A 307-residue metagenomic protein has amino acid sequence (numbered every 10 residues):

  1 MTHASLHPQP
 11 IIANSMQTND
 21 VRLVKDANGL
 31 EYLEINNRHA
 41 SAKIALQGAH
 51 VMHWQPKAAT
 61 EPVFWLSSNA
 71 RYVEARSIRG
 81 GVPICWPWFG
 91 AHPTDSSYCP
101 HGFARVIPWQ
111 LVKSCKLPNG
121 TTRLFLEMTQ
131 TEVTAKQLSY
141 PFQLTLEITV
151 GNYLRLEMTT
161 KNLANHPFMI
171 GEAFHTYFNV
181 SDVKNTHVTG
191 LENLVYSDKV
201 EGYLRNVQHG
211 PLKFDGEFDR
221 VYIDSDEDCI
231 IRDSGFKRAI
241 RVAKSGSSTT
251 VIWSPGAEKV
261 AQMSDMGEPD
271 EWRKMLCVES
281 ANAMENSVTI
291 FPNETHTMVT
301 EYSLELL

Functional and structural regions predicted by a protein language model:
T2-R79, E227-D228, D233-S248, G256 (+1 more regions): Beta-strand-rich N-terminal accessory domains
S15, R22-A27, Y98-V150: Extended, loop-rich substrate-binding clefts of extracytoplasmic carbohydrate-active enzymes
I44, M158-A164, L304: Asparagine-centered strand-capping/turn motif at beta-strand->loop junctions
H53-Q55, H166-E172: Short, hydrophobic/aromatic beta-strand segments
F64-S114, F125-E127, N293: Extended, compositionally biased flexible segments
V73, T145-E147, E285-I290: Beta-strand-rich interaction surfaces with strong enrichment in secreted/lumenal proteins
I107, F214-I290: Acidic/His-leaning functional-site neighborhoods
P167-M169, Y177-V251: Active-site/ligand-binding surface loops and adjacent short beta/alpha elements that line catalytic pockets across
